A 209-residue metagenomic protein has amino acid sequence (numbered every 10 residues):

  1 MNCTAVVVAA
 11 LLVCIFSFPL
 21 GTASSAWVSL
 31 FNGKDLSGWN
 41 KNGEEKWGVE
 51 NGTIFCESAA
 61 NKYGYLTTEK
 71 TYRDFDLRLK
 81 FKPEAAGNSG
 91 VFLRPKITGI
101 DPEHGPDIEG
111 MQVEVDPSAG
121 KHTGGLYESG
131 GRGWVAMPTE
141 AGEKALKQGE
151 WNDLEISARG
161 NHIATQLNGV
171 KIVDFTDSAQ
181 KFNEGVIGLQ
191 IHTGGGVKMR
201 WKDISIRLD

Functional and structural regions predicted by a protein language model:
M1-C3: N-terminal secretory signal peptides that target proteins for export/translocation
V7-P19: Bacterial N-terminal signal peptides
G21-D209: Carbohydrate-interacting regions of secretory-pathway proteins
